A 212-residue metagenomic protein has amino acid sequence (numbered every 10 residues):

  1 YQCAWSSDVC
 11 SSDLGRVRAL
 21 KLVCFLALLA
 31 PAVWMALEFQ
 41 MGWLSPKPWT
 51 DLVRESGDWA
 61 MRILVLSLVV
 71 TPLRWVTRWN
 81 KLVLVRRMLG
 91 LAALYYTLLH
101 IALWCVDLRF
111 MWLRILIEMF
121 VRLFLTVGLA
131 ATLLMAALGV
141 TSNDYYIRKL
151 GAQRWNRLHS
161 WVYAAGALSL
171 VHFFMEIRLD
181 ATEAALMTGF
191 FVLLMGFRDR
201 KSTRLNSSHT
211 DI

Functional and structural regions predicted by a protein language model:
Y1-C10, L205-I212: Single conserved hydrophobic/aromatic residue that forms the stacking wall/gate of nucleotide- or nucleobase-binding
S12-R204: Membrane-embedded alpha-helical bundles that constitute the cytochrome b-like, heme-associated redox core of multi-pass
